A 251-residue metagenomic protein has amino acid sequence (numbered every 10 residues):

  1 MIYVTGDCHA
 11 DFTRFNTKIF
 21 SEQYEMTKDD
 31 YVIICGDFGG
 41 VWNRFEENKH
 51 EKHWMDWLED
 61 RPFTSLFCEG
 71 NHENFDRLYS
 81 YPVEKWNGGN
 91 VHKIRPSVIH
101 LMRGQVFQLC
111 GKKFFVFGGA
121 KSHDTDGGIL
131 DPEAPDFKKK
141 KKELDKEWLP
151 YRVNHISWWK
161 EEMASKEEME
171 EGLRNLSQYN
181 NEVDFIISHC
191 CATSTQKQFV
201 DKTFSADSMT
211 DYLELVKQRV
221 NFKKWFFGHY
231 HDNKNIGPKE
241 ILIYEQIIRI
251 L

Functional and structural regions predicted by a protein language model:
M1-Y3, Q105-V116, F185, G237-I241: Beta-strand-turn-beta hairpins that frame and shape the catalytic cleft of phosphate-ester-processing enzymes
T5, A10-L109, V200-E214, Q218 (+2 more regions): Core catalytic region of metal-dependent phosphoesterases/phosphodiesterases, especially metallo-beta-lactamase-like
H9-A10, F38-V41, H72-N74, G119-H123 (+3 more regions): Short, solvent-exposed loop/turn segments at secondary-structure junctions
E46, Y79-Y81, D126-I129, Q198-V200 (+1 more regions): Short aromatic-enriched loop/helix-cap "lid" or pocket-rim segments at secondary-structure transitions that line
D60-L66, H123-I129, Y230-E245: A broadly tuned preference for mixed-charge, low-complexity surface segments
P96, C110-T203: Active-site-proximal loop/helix segment associated with metal-binding centers of metalloenzymes
E161-L251: Internal alpha/beta domain cores that form substrate/cofactor-binding pockets in large enzymes and binding proteins
